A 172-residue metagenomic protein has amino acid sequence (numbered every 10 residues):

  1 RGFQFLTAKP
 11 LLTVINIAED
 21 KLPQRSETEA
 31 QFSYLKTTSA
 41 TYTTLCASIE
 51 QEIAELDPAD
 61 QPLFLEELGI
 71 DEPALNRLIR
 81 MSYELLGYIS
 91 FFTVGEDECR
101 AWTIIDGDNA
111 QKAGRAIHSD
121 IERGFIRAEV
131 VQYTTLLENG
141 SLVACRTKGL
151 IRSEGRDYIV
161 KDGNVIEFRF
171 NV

Functional and structural regions predicted by a protein language model:
R1-K161, I166-V172: C-terminal-of-GTPase-core extension/linker across diverse P-loop GTPases
